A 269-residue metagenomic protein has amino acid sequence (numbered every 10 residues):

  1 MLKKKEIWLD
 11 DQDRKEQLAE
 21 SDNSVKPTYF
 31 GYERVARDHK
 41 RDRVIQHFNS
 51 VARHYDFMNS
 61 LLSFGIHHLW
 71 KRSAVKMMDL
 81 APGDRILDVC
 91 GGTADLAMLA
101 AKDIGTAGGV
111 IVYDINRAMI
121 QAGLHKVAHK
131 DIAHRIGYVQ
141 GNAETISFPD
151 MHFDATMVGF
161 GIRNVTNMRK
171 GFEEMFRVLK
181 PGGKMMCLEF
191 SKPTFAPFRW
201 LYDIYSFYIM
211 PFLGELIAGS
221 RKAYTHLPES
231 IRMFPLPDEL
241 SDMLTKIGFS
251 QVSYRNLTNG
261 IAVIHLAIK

Functional and structural regions predicted by a protein language model:
M1-Q46: N-terminal auxiliary segments of SAM/dcSAM-dependent transferases
H54, L61-D84, L99: Conserved alpha-helix/loop element of class I SAM-dependent methyltransferases that forms part of the SAM/SAH-binding
Y55, T156-M157: Hydrophobic beta-strand segment of the Class I
R85-T145: Class I SAM-dependent methyltransferase SAM/SAH-binding core
E144-A155: A short acidic, Gly/Pro-enriched loop at the edge of an enzyme's catalytic core that lines a small-molecule cofactor
R169-K184: A short glycine-rich, Lys/Arg-flanked "PGG" loop and its adjoining helix->strand segment in the class I
L188-M243, I247, S253: C-terminal alpha-helical "lid/dimerization" subdomain adjacent to the S-adenosyl-L-methionine
S241, I247-K269: Core SAM-dependent methyltransferase catalytic element
